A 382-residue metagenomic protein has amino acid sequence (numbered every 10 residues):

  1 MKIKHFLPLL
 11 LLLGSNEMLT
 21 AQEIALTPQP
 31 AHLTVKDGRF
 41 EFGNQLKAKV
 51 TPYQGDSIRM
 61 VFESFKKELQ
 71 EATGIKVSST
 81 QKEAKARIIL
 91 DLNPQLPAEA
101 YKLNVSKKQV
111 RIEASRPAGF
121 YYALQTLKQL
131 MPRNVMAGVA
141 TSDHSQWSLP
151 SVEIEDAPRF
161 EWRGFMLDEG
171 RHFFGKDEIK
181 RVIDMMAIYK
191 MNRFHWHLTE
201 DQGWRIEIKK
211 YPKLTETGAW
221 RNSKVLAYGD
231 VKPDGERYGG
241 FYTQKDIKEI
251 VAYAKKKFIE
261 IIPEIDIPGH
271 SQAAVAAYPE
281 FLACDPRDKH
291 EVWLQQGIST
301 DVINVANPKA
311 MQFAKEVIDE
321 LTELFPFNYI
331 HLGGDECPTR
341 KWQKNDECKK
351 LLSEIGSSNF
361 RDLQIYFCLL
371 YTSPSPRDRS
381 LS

Functional and structural regions predicted by a protein language model:
M1-E23: Bacterial Sec-dependent N-terminal signal peptides
Q22-F160: Contiguous, structured surface segment used for ligand recognition
L46-T51, G164-D168, I298-N304, L351-S358: Glycine- and acidic
L96-Y329: Feature activates predominantly on carbohydrate-active enzymes
I265, I330-K341: Short acidic/histidine-rich active-site segments
C337-I365: Conserved active-site-proximal loop/helix segments of enzymes involved in bacterial cell-wall and related
Y371-D378: Conserved small/polar residues in nucleotide/adenosyl-binding loops
